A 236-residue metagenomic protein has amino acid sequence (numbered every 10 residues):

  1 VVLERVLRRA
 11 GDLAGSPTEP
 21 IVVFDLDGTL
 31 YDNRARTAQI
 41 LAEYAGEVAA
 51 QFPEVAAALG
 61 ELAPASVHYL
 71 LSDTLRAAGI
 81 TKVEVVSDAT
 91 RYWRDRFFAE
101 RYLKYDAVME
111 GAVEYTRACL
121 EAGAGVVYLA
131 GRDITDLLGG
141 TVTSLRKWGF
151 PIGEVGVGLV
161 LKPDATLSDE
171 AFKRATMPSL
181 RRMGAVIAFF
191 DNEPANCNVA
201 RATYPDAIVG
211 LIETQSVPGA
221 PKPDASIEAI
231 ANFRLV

Functional and structural regions predicted by a protein language model:
V1-R9: Long, acidic (Asp/Glu-rich), low-complexity accessory segments flanking structured domains
G15-T18, A122-A124, L180-A185: Glycine-rich phosphate-binding loop signature in dinucleotide/nucleotide-binding domains
P20-D27: Short, hydrophobic/glycine-enriched beta-strand segments
D27-K147, G156-K162: Alpha-helical substrate-recognition element adjacent to the catalytic core
Y102-E110, L167-A171, D191: Conserved phosphate-coordination/catalytic loops
E114-A118, T176, N196-T203: A short acidic, amphipathic alpha-helical/loop segment
R132-I187, N198-V199: Substrate-recognition "cap/lid" segment bordering the active-site pocket of phosphatases
M183-A231: Acidic, Mg2+-coordinating phosphoryl-transfer loop and its flanking beta/alpha structural elements, shared across
